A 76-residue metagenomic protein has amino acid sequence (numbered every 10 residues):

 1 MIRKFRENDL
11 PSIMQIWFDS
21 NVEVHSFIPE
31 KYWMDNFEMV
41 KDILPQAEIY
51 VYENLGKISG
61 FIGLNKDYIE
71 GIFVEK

Functional and structural regions predicted by a protein language model:
M1-Q15: A short beta-loop-alpha structural element at the N-terminal edge of CoA-dependent acyl/N-acetyltransferase catalytic
R6, D42-I43, I62: Generic structural signal for beta-strand residues in well-ordered domains
M14-K41: Conserved GNAT-fold acetyl-CoA-binding loop/helix
M39-V51, Y68: A short helix-loop-beta-strand connector motif used in the catalytic cores of GNAT acetyltransferases and, in some
E48-N65: Conserved beta-hairpin
N65-K76: Conserved acetyl-CoA binding element of GNAT-fold acetyltransferases
